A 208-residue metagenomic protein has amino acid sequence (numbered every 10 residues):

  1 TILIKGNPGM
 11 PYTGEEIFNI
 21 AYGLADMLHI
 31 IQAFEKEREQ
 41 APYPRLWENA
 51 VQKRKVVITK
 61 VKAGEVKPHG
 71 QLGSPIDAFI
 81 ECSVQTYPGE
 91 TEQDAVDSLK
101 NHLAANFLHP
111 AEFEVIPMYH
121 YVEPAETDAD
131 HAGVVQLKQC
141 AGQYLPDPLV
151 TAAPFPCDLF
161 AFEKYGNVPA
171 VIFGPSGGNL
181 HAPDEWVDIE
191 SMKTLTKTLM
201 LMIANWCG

Functional and structural regions predicted by a protein language model:
T1-G208: Metal-dependent amide/peptide-bond hydrolase catalytic core, centered on the "pita-bread" metallohydrolase fold
